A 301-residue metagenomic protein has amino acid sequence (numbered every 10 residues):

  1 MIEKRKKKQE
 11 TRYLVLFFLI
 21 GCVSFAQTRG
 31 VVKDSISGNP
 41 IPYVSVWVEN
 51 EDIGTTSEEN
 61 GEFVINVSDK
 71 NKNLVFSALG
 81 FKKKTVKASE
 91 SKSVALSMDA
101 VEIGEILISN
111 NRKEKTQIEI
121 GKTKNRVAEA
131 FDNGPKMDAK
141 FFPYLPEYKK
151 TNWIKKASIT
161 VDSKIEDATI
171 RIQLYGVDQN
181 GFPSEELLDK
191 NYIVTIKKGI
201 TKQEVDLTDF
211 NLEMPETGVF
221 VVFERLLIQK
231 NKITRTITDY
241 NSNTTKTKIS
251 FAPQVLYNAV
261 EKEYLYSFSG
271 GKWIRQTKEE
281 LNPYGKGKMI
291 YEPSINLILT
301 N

Functional and structural regions predicted by a protein language model:
M1-V31, N301: Bacterial Sec-dependent N-terminal signal peptides
T28, I36-N50, D69: Short, ordered, surface-exposed loop/turn motifs in non-cytosolic proteins
I41, V64-K72, L212-P215: Short Pro-Gly-centered beta-turn/loop motif in secreted/extracellular proteins
V48, V75-V86: A short, solvent-exposed loop/turn motif at the edges and junctions of modular extracellular/periplasmic domains
D52-E62: Short, acidic Ser/Thr/Gly-rich low-complexity loop/linker segments typical of extracellular and cell-surface proteins
F63, K92, T201-V205: Short strand-edge motifs at loop-to-beta-strand transitions and within beta-strands of extracellular beta-rich domains
E102-V177, R225, Q229-N301: Beta-sheet-rich sandwich/jelly-roll-like modules and their strand-loop junctions
T169-S242: Aromatic- and Gly/Pro-enriched, solvent-exposed loop/edge beta-strand patches characteristic of beta-rich domains
